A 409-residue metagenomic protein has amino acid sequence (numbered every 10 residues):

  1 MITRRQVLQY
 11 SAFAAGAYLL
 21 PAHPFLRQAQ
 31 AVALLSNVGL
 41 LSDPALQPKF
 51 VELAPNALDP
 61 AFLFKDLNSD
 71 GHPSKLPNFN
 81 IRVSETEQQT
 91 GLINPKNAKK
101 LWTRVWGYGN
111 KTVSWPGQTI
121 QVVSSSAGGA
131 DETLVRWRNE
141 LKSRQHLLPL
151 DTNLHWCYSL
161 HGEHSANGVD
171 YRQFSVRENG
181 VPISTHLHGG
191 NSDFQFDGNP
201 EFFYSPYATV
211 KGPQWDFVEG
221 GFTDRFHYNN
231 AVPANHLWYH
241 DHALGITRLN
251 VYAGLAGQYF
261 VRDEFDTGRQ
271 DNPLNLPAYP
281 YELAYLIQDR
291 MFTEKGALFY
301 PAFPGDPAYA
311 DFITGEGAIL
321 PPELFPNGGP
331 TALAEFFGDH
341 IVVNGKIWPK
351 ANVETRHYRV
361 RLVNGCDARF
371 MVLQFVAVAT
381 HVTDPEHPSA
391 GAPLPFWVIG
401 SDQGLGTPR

Functional and structural regions predicted by a protein language model:
M1, P21-S69: C-terminal segment of N-terminal export signals and the immediately downstream linker at the start of the mature
Q6-Q28: N-terminal export signals
I81, V135, T185, D241 (+2 more regions): Divalent metal-coordination and catalytic microenvironments
L92, Q145-T152, A253, F370-V376: Short, hydrophobic/aromatic beta-strand segments
R104-P116, V342-G345, P349: N-terminal edge beta-strand
W137-L141, N364-C366: Asparagine-centered strand-capping/turn motif at beta-strand->loop junctions
L141, Y158-R269, R409: Extracellular/periplasmic metallocenter environments
G189-T209, D306-R409: Histidine- and aromatic-rich segments of cupredoxin/plastocyanin-like copper-binding domains
